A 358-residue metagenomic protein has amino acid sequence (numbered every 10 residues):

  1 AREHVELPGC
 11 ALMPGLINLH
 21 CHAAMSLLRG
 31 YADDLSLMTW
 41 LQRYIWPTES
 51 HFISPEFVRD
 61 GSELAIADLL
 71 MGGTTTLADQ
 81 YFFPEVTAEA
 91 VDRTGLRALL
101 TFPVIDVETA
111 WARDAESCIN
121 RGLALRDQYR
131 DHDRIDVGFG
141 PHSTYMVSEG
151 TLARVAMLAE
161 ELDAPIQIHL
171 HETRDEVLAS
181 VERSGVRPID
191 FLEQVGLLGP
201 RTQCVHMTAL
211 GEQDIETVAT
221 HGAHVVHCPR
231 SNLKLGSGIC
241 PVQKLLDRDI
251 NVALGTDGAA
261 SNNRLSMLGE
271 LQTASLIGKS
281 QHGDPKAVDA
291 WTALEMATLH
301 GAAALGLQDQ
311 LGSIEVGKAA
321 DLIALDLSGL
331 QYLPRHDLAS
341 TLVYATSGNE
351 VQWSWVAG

Functional and structural regions predicted by a protein language model:
A1-M13: Histidine-rich, glycine-flanked metal-binding segment
G9, H20, G73, V91 (+12 more regions): Divalent metal-coordination and catalytic microenvironments
A11, R29-G95, C118-D131: Alpha-helical scaffold segments that flank or form the walls of functional sites
G15-S26, P165-R174: Histidine-centered catalytic micro-motifs
L27-D60, T94-E116, R174-R201, H221-H224 (+1 more regions): Active-site gating loops and adjacent loop-to-helix segments of metal-dependent hydrolytic enzymes
A78-Y81, G138-R154, L233-G236, A304-G306: Active-site glycine- and acidic-residue-rich loops that bind and position anionic ligands or nucleotide-like cofactors
V86-T208, Q213: Metal-coordinating catalytic core of metallo-dependent amide/deamination hydrolases
Q194-R201, Q243-G329, V343-G348: His/Asp/Glu-enriched, well-ordered alpha-helical/loop segment that forms or immediately abuts the divalent-metal
